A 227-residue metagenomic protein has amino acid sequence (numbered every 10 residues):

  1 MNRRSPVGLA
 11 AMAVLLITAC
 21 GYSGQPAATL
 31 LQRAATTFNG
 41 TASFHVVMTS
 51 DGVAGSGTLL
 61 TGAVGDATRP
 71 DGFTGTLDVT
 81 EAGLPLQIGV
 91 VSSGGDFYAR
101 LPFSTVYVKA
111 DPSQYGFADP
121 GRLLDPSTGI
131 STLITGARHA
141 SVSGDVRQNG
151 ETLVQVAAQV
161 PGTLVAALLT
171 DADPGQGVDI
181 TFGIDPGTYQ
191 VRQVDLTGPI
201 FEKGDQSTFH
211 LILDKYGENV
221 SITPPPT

Functional and structural regions predicted by a protein language model:
M1-T18: Sec-dependent bacterial lipoprotein signal peptides
C20-T227: Subset-of-secretome marker
